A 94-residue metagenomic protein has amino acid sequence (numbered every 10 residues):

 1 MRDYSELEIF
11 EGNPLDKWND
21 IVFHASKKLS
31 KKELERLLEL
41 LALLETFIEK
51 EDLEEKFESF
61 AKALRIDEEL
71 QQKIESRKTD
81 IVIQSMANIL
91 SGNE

Functional and structural regions predicted by a protein language model:
M1-E6, E11-G12, D16-K17, I83-E94: Short, functional C-terminal segments
E6-K62: Long, leucine- and charge-enriched amphipathic alpha-helices that form heptad-repeat coiled-coil/leucine-zipper-like
K56-E94: Charged low-complexity stretches with an acidic bias
